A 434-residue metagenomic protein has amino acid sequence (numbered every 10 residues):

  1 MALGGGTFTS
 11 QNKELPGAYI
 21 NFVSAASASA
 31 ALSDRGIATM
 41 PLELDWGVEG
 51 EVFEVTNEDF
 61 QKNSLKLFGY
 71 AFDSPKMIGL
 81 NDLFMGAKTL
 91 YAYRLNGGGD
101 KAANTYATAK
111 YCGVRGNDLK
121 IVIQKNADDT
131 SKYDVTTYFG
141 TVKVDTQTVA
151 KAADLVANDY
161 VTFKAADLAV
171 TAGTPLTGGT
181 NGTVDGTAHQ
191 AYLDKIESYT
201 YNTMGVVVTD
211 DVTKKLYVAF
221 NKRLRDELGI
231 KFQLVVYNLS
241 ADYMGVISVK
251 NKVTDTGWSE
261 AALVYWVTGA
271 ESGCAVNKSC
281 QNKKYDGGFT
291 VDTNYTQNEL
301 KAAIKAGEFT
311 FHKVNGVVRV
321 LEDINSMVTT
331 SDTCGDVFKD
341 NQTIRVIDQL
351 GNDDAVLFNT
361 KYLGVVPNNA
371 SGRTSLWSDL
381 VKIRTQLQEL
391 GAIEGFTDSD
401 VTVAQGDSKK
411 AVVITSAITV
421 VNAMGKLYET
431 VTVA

Functional and structural regions predicted by a protein language model:
A2-V23, S29-V48, V52-T56, F60 (+6 more regions): A glycine- and small-residue-enriched flexible loop/hinge signal that marks low-structured segments
Y70: Short gly/ser-rich anion-binding loops that grip negatively charged ligand groups
I383-L390, T419-A423: Hydrophobic alpha-helical segments
T402-A434: C-terminal edge-of-domain segments
